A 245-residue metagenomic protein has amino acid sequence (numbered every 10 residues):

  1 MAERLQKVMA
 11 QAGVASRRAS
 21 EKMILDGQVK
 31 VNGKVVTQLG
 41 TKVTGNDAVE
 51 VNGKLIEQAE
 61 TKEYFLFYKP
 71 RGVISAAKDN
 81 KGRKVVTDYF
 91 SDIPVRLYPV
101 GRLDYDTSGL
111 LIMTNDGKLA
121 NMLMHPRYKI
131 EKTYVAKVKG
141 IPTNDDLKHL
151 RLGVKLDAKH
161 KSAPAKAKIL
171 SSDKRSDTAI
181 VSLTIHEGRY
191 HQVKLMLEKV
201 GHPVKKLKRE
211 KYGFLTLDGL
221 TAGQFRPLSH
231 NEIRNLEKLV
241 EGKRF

Functional and structural regions predicted by a protein language model:
A2-F245: Basic, flexible Lys/Arg- and Gly-enriched helix-loop patches that mediate nucleic-acid binding at interfaces with rRNA
